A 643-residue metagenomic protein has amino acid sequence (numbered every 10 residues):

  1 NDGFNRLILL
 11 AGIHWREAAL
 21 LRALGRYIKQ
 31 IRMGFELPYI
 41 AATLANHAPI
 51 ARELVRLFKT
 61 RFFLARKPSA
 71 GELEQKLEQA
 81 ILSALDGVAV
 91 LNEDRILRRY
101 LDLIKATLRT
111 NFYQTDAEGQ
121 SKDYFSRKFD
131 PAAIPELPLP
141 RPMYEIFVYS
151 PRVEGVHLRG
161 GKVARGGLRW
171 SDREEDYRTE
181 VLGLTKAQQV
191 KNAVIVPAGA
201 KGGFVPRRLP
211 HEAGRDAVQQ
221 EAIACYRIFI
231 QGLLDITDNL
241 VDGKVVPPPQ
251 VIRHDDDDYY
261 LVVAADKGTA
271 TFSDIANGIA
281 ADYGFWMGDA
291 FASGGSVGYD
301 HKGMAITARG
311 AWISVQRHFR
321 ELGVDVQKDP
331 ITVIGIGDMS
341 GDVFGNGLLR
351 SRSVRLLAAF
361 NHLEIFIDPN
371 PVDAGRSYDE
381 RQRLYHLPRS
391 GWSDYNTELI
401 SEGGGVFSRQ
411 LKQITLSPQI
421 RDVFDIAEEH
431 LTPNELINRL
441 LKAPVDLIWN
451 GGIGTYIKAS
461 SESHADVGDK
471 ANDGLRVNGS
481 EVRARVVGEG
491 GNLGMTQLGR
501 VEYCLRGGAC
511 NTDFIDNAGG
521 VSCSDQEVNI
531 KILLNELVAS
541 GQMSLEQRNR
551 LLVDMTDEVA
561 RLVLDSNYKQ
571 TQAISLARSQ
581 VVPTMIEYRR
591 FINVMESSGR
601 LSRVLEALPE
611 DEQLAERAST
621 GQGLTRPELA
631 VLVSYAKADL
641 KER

Functional and structural regions predicted by a protein language model:
N1-A264, S273-G278, D289-V297: Extended, well-ordered protein cores
E212-A213, A222-I223, L234-D256, T269-R643: Non-transmembrane, aqueous-exposed alpha-helical and coiled segments at domain scale
